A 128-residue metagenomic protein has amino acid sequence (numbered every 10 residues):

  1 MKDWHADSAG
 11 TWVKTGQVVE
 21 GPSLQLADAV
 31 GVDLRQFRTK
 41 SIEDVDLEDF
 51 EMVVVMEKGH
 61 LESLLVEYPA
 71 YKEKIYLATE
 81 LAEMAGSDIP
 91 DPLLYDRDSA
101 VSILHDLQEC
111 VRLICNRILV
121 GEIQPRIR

Functional and structural regions predicted by a protein language model:
M1-D49, N116-R128: Conserved active-site segments centered on acidic
M52, K58-R128: Phosphate-binding/catalytic loops
